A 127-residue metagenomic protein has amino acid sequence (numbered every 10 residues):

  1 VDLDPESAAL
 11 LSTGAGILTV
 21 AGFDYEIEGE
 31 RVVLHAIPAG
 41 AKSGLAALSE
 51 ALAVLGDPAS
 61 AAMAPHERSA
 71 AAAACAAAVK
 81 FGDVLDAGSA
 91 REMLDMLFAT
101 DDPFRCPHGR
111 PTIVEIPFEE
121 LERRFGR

Functional and structural regions predicted by a protein language model:
V1-R127: Long, charged low-complexity intrinsically disordered regions
